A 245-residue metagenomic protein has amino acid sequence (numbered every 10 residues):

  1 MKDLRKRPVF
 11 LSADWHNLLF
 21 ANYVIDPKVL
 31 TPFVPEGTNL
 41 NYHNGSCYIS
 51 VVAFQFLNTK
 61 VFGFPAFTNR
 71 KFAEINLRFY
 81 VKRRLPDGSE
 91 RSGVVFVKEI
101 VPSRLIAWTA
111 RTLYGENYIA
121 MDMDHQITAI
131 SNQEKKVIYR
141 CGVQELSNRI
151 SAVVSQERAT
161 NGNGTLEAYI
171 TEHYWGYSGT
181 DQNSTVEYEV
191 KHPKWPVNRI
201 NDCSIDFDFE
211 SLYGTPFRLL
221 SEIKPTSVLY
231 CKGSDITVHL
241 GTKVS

Functional and structural regions predicted by a protein language model:
M1-F62, W195-N201, Y213-S245: Hydrophobic, proline/glycine-rich low-complexity stretches
K6, G63, F67, K71 (+3 more regions): Active-site-adjacent core segments of small-molecule enzymes
L18, V81-S245: Internal, well-folded beta-alpha domain core
A21, I75-L77, Y139: Hydrophobic residues positioned within well-ordered beta-strands of beta-sheet architectures
S46-C47, A53-L85: Long, hydrophobic/aromatic-enriched structural stretches that serve as scaffold segments
